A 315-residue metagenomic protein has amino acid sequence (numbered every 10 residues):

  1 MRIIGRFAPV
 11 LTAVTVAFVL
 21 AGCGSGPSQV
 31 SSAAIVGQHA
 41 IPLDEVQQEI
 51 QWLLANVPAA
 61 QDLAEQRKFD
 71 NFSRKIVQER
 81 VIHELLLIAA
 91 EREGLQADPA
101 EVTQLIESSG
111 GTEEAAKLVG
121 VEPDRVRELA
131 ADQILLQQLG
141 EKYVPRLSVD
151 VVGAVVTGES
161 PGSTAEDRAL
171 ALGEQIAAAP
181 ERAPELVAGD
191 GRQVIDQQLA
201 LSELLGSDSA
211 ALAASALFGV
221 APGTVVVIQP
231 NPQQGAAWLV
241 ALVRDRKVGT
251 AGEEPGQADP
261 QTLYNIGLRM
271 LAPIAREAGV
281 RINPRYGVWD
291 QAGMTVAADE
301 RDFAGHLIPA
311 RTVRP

Functional and structural regions predicted by a protein language model:
G5-V16: Sec-dependent N-terminal signal peptides
V19-G22: C-terminal motif of bacterial Sec signal peptides marking the signal peptidase cleavage site
G24-V121: N-terminal targeting/tethering segments
G111-A116, Q193-L199: Secretory-pathway/luminal and periplasmic proteins that interact with or process carbohydrate-rich
A116-Q175, A188, D208-P315: PPIase-associated folding chaperone regions across multiple families
A183-Q193: Short, well-ordered alpha-helical segments enriched in acidic and aromatic residues
D196-S209, A213: Short helix-loop boundary/capping segments
